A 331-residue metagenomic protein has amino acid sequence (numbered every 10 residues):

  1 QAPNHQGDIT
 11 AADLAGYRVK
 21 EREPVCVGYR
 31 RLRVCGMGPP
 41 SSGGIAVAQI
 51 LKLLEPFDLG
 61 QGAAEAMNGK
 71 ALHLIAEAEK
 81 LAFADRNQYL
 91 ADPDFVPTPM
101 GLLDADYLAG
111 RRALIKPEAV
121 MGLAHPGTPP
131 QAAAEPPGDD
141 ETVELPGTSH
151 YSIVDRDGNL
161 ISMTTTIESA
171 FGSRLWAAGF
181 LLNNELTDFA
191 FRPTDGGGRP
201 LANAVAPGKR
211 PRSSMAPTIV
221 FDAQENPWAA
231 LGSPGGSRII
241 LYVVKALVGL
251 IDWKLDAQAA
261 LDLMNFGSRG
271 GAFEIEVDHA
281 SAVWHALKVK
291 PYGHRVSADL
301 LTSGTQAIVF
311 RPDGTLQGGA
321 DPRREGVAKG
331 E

Functional and structural regions predicted by a protein language model:
Q1, K52-L53, S233-L255: Alpha-helical support elements that line or immediately flank enzyme active sites and cofactor-binding pockets
Q1-S41, I115-K116, D139-D140, I153: Accessory "access/gating" subregions that flank catalytic or transport cores
P3, G16, L114, M121-A132 (+2 more regions): Cofactor-centric catalytic regions
H5-T10, V154, N159-Q224, A229 (+2 more regions): Active-site rim segments in enzyme catalytic domains, especially the processed small/beta chain of N-terminal
G7, F57-T166, L175-A177, A298: Internal maturation/activation junctions in enzymes
E21, L145-T148, S213-M215: Short, small/polar residue-rich loop motifs at catalytic or cofactor-binding pockets
C35-G44, S149-S152, S162-R174, G232-I240: Glycine-rich phosphate/pyrophosphate-binding beta-alpha loops
F83, D157, G208-P211, V243 (+1 more regions): Extended C-terminal subregions enriched in glycine
